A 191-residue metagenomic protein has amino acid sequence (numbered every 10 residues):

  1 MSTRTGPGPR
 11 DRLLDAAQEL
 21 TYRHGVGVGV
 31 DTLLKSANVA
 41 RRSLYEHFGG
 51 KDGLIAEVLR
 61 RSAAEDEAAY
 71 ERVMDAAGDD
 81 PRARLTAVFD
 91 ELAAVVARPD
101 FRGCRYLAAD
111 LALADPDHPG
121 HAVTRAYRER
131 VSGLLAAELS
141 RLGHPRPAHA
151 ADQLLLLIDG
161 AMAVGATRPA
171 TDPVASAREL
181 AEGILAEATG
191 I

Functional and structural regions predicted by a protein language model:
M1-G8, T189-I191: N-terminal intrinsically disordered/low-complexity leader segments
R12, A16, L20-G53, E57: Helix-turn-helix
E57, E71-R102, A151-L154: Hydrophobic alpha-helical connector segments
R60-E67: Short, basic, alpha-helical segments at the C-terminal edge of helix-turn-helix-like DNA-binding modules
E67, V73, A83-A87, P116-R141 (+2 more regions): Amphipathic alpha-helical packing segments from all-alpha helical-bundle domains
A77, L113, G165-R168: Secondary-structure edge/capping motif, primarily at the C-terminal ends of alpha-helices and the immediately following
R84, V96-P119: Amphipathic alpha-helical segments used for helix-helix packing
P119-A126, S140-I191: Hydrophobic/aromatic-rich alpha-helical bundle segments in the mid-to-C-terminal region
